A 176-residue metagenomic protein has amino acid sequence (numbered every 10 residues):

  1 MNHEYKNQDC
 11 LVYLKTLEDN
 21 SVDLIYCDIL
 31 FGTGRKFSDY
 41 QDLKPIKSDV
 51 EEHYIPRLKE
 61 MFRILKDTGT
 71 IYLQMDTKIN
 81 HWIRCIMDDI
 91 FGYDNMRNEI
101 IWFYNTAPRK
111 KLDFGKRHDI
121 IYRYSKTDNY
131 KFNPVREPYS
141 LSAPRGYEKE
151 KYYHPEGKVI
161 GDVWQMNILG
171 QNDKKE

Functional and structural regions predicted by a protein language model:
M1-E176: Core catalytic lobe of class I
